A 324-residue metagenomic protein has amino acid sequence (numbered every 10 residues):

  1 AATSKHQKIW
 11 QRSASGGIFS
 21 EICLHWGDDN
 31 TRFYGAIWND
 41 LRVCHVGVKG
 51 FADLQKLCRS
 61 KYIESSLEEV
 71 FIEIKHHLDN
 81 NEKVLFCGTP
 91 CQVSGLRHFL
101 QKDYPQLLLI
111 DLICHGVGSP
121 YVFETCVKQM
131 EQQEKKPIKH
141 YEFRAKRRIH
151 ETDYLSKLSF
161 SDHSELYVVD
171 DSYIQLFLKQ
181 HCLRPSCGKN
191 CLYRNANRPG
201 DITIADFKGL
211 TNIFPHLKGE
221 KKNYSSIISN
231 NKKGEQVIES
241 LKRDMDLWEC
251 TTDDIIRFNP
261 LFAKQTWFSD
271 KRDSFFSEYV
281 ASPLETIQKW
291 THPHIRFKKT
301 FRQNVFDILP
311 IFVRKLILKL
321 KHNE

Functional and structural regions predicted by a protein language model:
A1-I18, C23-H25: Electropositive, gly/pro-rich neighborhoods at or near active sites that engage anionic ligands
S15-G17, D40, F86-L96, G116-G118: Gly/Ser/Thr-rich loops at beta-strand to alpha-helix junctions that form or flank small-molecule/cofactor-binding
D29-R32, K136-E324: Long, compositionally biased charged/polar accessory segments in the mid-to-C-terminal portions of proteins
T31-F33, E82-G88, L107: Generic beta-sheet signal
L41-I72: Glycine-rich phosphate-binding "P-loop"
K56, Q101-I113: A short alpha->loop->secondary-structure connector
I72-D79, S94-L100: Cofactor-cradling patches in redox/metallo enzymes
L108-M130: Short, flexible loop segments at boundaries between secondary-structure elements
